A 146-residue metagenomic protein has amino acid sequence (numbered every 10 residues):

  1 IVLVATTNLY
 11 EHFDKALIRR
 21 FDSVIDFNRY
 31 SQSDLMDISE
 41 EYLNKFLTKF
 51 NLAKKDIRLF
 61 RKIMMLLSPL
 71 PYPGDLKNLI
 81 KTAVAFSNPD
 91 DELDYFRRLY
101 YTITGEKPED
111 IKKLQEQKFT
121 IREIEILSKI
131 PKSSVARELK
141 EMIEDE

Functional and structural regions predicted by a protein language model:
I1-V2, D14-K49, N78-L79: Conserved AAA+ ATPase core "coupling" helix
N8-L9: Conserved H-loop
K49-I103: Conserved AAA+ ATPase small/helical "lid" subdomain
Y72, P131-A136: Short coil turns linking two alpha-helices in DNA-binding domains
I80, S128, L139-K140: DNA major-groove recognition helix of helix-turn-helix
Y101-F119: Short, amphipathic alpha-helical "recognition" segments used to contact nucleic acids or chromatin
E123-I126: Short alpha-helical "recognition helix" segments of helix-turn-helix
V135-E146: Short, solvent-exposed alpha-helical "recognition" segments
